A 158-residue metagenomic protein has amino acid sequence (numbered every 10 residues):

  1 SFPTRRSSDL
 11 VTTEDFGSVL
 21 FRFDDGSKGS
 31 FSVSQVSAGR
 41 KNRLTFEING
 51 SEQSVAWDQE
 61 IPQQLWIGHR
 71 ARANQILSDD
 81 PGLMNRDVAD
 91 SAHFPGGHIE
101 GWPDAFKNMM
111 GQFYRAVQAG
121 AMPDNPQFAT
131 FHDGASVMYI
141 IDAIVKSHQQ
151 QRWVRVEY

Functional and structural regions predicted by a protein language model:
S1-S7: Short, small-residue-biased leader/transition segments that mark boundaries at the very start of proteins
F2, N74, R86, M138-Y139 (+1 more regions): Residue-level marker of intrinsically disordered, low-complexity segments enriched for small/polar residues
D9-G17, R22-N108: NAD(P)-dinucleotide binding in Rossmann-like oxidoreductases
D58-I61, H98-G101, N108-Y158: C-terminal helix-rich "cap/oligomerization" subdomain common to oxidoreductases
